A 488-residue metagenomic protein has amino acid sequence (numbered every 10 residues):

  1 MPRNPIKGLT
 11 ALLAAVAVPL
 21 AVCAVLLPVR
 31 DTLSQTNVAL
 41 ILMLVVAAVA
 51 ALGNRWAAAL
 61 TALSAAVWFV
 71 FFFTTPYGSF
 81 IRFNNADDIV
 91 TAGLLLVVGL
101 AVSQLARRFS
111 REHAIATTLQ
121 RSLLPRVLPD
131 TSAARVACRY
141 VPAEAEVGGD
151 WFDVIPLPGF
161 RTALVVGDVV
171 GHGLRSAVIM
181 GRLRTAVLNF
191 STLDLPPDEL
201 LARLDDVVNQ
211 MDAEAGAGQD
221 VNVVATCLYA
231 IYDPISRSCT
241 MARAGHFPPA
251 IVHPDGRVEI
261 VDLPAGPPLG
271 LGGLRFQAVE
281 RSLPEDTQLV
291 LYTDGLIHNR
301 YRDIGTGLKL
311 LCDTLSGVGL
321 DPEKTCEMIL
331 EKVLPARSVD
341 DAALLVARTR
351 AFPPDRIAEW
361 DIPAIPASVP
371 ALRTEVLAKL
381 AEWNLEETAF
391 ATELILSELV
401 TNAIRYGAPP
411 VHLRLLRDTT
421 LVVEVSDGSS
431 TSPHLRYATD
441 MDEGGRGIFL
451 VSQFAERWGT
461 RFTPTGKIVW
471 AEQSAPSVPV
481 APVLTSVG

Functional and structural regions predicted by a protein language model:
V16-T32, V46-R82: Hydrophobic transmembrane alpha-helices
L94-E112: Juxtamembrane or sensor-core-proximal signal-transducing alpha helices that couple sensory domains to cytosolic
A116-R135, Y140, L174-P267, F276-E280 (+1 more regions): Catalytic core of PPM/PP2C metal-dependent serine/threonine phosphatase domains
A145-A225, V290, I304-K309, I362 (+1 more regions): Primarily the active-site beta-strand->alpha-helix module of PP2C/PPM metal-dependent phosphatases, and frequently
E146-I155, G159-F160, V224-C227, E259-R302 (+1 more regions): Acidic loop->beta-strand submotif enriched in PP2C/PPM serine/threonine phosphatases
G173-L195, A265, L283-V333, R414: Active-site-proximal, acidic helix/loop segment immediately C-terminal to a metal-coordinating Asp/Glu
T374-S397: Conserved short strand/loop->alpha-helix "switch" segment adjacent to the catalytic nucleotide/phosphoryl-transfer site
I404-G488: Conserved beta-strand-loop-beta-strand hairpin that lines the nucleotide-binding pocket of ATP/GTP-utilizing enzymes
